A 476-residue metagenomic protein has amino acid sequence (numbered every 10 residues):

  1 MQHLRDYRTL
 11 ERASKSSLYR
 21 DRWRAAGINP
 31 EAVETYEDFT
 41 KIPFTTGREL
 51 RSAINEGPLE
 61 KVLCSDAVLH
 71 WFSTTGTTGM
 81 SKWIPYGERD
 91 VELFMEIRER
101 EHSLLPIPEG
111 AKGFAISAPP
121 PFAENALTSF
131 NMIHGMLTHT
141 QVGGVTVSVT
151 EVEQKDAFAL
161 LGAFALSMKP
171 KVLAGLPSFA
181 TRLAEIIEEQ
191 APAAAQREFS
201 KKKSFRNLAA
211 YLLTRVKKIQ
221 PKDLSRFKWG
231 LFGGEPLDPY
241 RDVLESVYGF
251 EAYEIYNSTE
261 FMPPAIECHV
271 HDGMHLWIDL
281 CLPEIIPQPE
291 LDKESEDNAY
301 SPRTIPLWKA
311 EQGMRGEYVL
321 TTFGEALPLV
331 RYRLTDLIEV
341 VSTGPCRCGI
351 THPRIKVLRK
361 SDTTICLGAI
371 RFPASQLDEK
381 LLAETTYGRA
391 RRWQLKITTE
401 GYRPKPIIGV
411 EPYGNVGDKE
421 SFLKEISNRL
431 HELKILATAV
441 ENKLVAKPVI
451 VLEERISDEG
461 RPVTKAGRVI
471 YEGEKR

Functional and structural regions predicted by a protein language model:
M1-L4, R8, S148, D156-L166 (+5 more regions): AMP-binding adenylation
M1-S73, T78-N125, T140-G144, T150-E151 (+5 more regions): Nucleotide 5′-phosphate-binding alpha/beta core
A13, T74, L173, L244 (+3 more regions): Residue-level signal for inorganic ion chemistry
L18, R22, R182-L183, P239-V243 (+1 more regions): Phosphate- and divalent-cation-binding pockets in alpha/beta enzyme and binding domains that engage nucleotide-derived
E124-I133: Transmembrane-helix bundle segments that line or gate the permeation/cavity pathway in multi-pass membrane proteins
K228-P345: Conserved AMP-binding/adenylate-forming
